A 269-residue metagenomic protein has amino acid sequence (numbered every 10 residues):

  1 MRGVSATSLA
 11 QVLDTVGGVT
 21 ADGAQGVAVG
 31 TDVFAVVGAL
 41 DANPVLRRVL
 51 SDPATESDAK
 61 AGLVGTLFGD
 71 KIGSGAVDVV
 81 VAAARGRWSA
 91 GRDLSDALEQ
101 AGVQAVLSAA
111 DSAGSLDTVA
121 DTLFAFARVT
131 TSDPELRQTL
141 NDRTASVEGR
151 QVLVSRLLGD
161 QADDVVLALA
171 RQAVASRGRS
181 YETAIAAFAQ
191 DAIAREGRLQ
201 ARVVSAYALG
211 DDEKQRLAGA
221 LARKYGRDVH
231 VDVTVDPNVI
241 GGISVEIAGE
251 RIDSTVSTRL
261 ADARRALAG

Functional and structural regions predicted by a protein language model:
M1-E246, E250-G269: Elongated, mostly alpha-helical coiled-coil "stalk/stator" tethers of large membrane protein machines
